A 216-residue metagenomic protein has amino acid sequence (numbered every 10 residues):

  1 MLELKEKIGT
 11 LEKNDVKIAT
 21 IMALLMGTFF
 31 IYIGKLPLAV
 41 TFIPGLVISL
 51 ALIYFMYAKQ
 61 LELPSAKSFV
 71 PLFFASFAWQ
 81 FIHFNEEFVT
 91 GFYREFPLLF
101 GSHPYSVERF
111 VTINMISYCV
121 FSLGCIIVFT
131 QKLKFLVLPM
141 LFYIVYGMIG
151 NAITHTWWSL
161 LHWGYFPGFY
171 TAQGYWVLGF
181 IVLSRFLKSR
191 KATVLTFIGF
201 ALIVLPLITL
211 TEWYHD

Functional and structural regions predicted by a protein language model:
L2-M22, P37-A39: N-terminal membrane topogenic signal
Y32-A39, T156-F166, Y214-D216: Membrane-interface helix caps and helix-loop-helix hairpins in membrane proteins
L36, A58-V70, F129-L138, R185-T196: Membrane-interface helix-boundary motifs at transmembrane edges
V40-F42, F100-G101, L160-G174: Non-cytosolic membrane-interface motifs at loop->transmembrane helix junctions
G45-Y57, I116-G124, Q173-R185: Hydrophobic cores of alpha-helical transmembrane segments in multi-pass inner/ER membrane proteins, independent
F77-E95: Transmembrane alpha-helix/helix-exit interface in multi-pass inner-membrane proteins
F100-I113: Short aromatic-rich membrane-water interface segments that cap or initiate transmembrane helices in multi-pass membrane
L178-D216: Terminal transmembrane helical module of multi-pass membrane proteins
